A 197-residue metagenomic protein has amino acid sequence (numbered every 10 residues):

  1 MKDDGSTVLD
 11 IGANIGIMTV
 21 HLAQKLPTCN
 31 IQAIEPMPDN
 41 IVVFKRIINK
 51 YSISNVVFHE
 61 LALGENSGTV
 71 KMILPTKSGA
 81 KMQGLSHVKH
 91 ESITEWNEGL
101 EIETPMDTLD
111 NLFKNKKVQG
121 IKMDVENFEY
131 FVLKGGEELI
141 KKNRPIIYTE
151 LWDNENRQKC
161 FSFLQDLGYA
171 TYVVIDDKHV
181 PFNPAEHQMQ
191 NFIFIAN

Functional and structural regions predicted by a protein language model:
M1-N197: Phosphate/nucleotide-binding beta-alpha loop and adjacent structural elements of enzyme active sites
